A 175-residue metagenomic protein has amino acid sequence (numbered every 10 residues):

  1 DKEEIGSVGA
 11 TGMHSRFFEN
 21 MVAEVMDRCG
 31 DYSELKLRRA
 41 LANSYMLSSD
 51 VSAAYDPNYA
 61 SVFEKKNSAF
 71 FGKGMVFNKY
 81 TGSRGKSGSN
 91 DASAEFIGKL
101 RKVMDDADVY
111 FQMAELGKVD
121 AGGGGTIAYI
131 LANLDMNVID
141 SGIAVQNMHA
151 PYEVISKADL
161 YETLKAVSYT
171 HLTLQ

Functional and structural regions predicted by a protein language model:
D1-F70, V76, G122-G123: Acidic/histidine-rich catalytic neighborhood of metal-dependent amide-processing enzymes
M13-N20, D91-K99, G122-G125, A158-K165: Conserved active-site and cofactor/substrate-binding residues in soluble primary-metabolism enzymes
M21-R28, V103, A107, A166: Generic, well-ordered alpha-helical scaffold segments in large soluble proteins
S52, D56-Y59, F63-A150: Active-site-adjacent substrate-binding region of metalloamidase/peptidase-like peptide-processing proteins
M148-Y161: Short, flexible active-site recognition loops that position polar ligands and cofactors
T170-Q175: Conserved small/polar residues in nucleotide/adenosyl-binding loops
